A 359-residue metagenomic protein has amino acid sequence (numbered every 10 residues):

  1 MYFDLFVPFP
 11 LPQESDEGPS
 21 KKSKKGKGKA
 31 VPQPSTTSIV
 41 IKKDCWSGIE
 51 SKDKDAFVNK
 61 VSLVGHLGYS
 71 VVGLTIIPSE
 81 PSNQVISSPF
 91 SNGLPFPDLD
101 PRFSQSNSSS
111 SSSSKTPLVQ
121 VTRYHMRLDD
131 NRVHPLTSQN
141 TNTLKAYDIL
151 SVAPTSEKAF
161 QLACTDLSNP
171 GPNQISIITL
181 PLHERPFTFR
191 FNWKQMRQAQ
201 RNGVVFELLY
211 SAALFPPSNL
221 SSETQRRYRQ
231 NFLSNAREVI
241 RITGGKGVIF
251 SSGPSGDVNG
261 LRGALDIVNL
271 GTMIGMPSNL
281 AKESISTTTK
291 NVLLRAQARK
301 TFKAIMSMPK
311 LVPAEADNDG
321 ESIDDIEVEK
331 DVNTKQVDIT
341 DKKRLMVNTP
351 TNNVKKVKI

Functional and structural regions predicted by a protein language model:
M1-S70, S82-L94, T141, T165-I359: Charged catalytic cores and adjacent phosphate/nucleic-acid-binding surfaces used for phosphate/nucleic-acid chemistry
K27, S108-S113: Intrinsically disordered, low-complexity regions enriched in glycine and serine
D44-W46, K54-V58, L63-H66, I76 (+3 more regions): Extended, charge-biased low-complexity segments that typically form long amphipathic alpha-helices/coiled-coils
S70-Q105, T122-R127, E207: Short, well-structured secondary-structure segments
I77-P78, Y124-H134, Y147-A159, S176-F189: Catalytic beta/alpha-barrel core
P95, K145-A146: Extended Gly/Ser/Thr-rich low-complexity repeat segments, especially those forming or decorating extracellular
